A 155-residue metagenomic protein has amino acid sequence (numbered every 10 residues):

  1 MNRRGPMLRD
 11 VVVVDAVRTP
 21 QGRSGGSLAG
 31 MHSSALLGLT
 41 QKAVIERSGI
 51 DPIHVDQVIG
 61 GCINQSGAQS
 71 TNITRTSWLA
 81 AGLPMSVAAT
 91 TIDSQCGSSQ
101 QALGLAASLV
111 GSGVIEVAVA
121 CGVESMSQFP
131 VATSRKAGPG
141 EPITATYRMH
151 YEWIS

Functional and structural regions predicted by a protein language model:
M1-V87, V123-S155: Conserved "HGTGT" condensation-loop signature of ketosynthase/thiolase-family condensing enzymes that catalyze
I92-E124: Active-site-proximal alpha-helical scaffold in enzymes
